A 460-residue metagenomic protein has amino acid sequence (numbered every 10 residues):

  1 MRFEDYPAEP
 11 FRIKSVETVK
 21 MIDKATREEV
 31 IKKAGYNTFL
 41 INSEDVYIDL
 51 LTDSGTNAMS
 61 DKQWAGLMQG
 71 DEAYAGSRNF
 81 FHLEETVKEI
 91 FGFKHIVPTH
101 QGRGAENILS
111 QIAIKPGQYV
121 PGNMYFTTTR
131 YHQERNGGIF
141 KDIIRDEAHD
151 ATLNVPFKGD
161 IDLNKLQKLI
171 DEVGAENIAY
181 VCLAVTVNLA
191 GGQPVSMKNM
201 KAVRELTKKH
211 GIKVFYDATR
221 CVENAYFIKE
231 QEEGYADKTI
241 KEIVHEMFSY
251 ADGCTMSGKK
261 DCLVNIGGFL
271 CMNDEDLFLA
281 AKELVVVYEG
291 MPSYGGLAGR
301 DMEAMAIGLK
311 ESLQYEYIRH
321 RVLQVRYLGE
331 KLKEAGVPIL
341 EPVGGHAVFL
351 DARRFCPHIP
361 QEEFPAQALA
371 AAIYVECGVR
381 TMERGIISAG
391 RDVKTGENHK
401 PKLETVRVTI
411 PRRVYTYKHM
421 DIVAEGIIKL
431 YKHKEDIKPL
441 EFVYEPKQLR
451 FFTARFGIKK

Functional and structural regions predicted by a protein language model:
R2-Y36, L40-A58, Q63, E72-I96 (+3 more regions): Conserved PLP-enzyme active-site core in the AAT-like
G70, T255, R407-P411: Short glycine-rich or small-residue beta-strand-to-loop segments that form or flank ligand, phosphate, metal/Fe-S
G138-D142, M272-A280, R300, V375-L403: Flexible glycine/proline-rich, aromatic-decorated loop/lid segments
L279, P357-P365, R413-I422: Short, conserved charged micro-motifs
K282-V285, M302-E311, G344-F355, K400-R407 (+1 more regions): Short acidic (Asp/Glu) and glycine-rich catalytic loops that position anionic groups and cofactors
R300, L340-A347, I386, Y444: Short Gly/Ser/Thr- and Asp/Glu-enriched loop/turn motifs at secondary-structure junctions
S312, E376, S388-K460: PLP-dependent enzyme catalytic core of the Aspartate aminotransferase-like
V325, E341, R353-T381, K394-P401: Active-site loop ensemble at the mouth of alpha/beta enzyme cores that anchors a bound cofactor
